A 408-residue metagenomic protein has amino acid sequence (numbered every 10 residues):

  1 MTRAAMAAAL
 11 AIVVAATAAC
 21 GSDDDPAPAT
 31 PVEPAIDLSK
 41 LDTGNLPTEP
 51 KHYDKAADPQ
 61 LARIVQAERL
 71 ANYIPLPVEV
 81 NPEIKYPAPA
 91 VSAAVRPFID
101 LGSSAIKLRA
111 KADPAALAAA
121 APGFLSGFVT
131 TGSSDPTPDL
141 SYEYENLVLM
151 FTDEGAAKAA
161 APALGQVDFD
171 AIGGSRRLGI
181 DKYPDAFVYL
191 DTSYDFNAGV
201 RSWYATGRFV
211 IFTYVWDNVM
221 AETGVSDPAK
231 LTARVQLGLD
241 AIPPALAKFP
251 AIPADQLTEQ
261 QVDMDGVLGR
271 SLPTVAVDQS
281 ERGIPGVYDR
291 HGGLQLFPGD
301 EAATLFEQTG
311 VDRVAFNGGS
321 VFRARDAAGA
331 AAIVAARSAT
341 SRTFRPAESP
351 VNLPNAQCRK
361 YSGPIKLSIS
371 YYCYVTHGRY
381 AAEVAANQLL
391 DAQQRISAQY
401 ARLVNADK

Functional and structural regions predicted by a protein language model:
M1-A11: N-terminal export and membrane-targeting signals
A16-A19: C-terminal motif of bacterial Sec signal peptides marking the signal peptidase cleavage site
G21-P136, L237-A315, T343-A347, R395-K408: N-terminal "mature-domain start" segment
F98-F124, F128, S141, E154-S202 (+2 more regions): Short Gly/Thr-rich strand-loop-strand
S141-T152, Y374-A381: Extracytosolic low-complexity repeat regions of secreted or lipid-anchored proteins
F151-P184, V215, A221-V225, A229-L237 (+3 more regions): Extended intrinsically disordered, low-complexity coil regions enriched in Ser, Thr, Gly, Ala and often Pro
L178-V275: Signal peptide-directed secreted proteins
G199-A205, F209-Y214, M220, G299-K408: Long compositionally biased, domain-poor regions of proteins
